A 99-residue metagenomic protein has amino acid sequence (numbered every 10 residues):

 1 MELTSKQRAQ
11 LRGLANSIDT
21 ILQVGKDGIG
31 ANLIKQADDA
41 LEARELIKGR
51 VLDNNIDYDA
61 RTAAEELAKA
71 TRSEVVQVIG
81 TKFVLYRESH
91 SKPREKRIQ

Functional and structural regions predicted by a protein language model:
M1-Q99: Positively charged, polar, low-complexity stretches
